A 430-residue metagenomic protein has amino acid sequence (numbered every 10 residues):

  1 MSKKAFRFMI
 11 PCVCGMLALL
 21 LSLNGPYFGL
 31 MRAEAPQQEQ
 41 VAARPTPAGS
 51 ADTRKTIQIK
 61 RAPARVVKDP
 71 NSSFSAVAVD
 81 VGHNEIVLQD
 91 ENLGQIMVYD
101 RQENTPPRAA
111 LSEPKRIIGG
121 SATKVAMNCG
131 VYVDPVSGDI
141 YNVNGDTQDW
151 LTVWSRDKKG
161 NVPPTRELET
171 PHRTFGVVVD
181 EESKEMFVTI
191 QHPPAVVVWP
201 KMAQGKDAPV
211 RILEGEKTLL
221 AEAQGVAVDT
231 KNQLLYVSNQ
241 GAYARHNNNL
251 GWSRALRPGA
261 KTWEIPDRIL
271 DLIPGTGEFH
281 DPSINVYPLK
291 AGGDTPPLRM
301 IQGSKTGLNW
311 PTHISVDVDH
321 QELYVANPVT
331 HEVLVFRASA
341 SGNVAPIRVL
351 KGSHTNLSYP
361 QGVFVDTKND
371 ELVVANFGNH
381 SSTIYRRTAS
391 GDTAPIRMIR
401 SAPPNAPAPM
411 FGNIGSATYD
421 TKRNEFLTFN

Functional and structural regions predicted by a protein language model:
S2-G29: Sec-dependent N-terminal signal peptides
G29, E34-A62, P106-A110, N285 (+2 more regions): Blade/loop signatures of beta-propeller domains
A62-K68, P114-A122, P163-L168, P209-E216 (+3 more regions): A short beta-strand motif characteristic of beta-propeller blades
D69-N84, S121-V136, E169-E185, E216-N232 (+6 more regions): Beta-rich, blade/repeat-based domains predominating in secreted/periplasmic proteins but also intracellular
V79-V81, L88-L93, V133-P135, I140-T147 (+11 more regions): Conserved beta-strand positions in repeat-built beta-propeller and related beta-rich domains
L93-Q95, Q148-W150, V162, P193-A195 (+9 more regions): A detector of repeated loop/turn-to-beta-strand junctions in beta-rich toroidal repeat architectures
D100-R108, W154-G160, W199-K206, V286-D294 (+2 more regions): Short loop/turn segments immediately following beta-strands, especially the blade-tip and inter-blade linker loops
N239-F279, N430: Short, conserved, GDST-rich strand-edge loop motifs in beta-rich repeat architectures
